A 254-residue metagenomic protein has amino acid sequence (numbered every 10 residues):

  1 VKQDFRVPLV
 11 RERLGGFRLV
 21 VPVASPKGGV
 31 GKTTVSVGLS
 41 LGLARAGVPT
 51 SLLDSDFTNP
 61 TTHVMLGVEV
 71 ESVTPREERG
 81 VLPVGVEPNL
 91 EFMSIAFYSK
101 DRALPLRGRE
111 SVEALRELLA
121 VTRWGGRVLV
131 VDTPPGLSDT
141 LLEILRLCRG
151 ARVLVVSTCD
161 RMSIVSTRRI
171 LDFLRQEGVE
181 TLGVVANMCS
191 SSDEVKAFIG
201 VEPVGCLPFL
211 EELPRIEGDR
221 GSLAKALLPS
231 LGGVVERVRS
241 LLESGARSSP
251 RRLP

Functional and structural regions predicted by a protein language model:
V1-P26, E71: Extreme N-terminal, non-catalytic leader segments that precede Walker-type/kinase nucleotide-binding cores
L19-F57, L171-L174: Walker A/P-loop phosphate-binding motif and the immediately C-terminal alpha-helix
L43-Y98: Phosphate-binding loop that captures ATP/GTP phosphates
G67-S72, F173-L174, K196-G200, G221-A224: Short, hinge-like loop/turn segments at secondary-structure boundaries
I95-E143: Switch II (G3) loop of P-loop NTPases
V128-R215: Conserved catalytic-core segment of NTP-binding enzymes
I216-S230: C-terminal boundary of histidine-terminating zinc-finger modules
A226-P254: P-loop NTP-binding site
